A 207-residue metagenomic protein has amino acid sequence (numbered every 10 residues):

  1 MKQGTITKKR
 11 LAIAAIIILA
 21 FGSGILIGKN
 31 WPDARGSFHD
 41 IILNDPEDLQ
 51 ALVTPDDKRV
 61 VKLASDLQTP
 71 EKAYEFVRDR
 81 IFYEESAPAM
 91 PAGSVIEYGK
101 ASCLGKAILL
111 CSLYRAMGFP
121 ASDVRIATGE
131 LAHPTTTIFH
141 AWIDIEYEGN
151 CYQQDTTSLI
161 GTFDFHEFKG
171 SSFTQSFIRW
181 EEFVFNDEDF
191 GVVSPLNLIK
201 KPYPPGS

Functional and structural regions predicted by a protein language model:
K2-A20, G24: N-terminal Sec-pathway targeting helices
A20-F21, S102, N150: The N-terminal extracellular segments of secreted preproproteins, especially immediately downstream of signal
F21-S37: Membrane-interface motif at the C-terminal end of an N-terminal transmembrane signal
D33-S102, C111, I138-F139, Y203-S207: Secondary-structure boundary elements
R80-Y83, Q175-R179: Short glycine-aromatic motifs
I108-Q175: Hydrophobic/aromatic-rich core segments of domains that either
S176-S207: Low-complexity, Gly/Ser/Thr/Pro-rich intrinsically disordered linker/tail segments
